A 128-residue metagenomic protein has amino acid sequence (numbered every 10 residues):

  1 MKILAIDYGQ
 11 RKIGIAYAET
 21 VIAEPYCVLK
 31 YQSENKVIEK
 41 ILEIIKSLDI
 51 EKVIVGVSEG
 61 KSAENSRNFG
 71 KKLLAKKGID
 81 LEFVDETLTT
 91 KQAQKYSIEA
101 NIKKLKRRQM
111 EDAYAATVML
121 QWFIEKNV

Functional and structural regions predicted by a protein language model:
K2-I6, Q10-V128: Phosphate- and other anionic-substrate recognition elements at nucleic-acid/protein interfaces
